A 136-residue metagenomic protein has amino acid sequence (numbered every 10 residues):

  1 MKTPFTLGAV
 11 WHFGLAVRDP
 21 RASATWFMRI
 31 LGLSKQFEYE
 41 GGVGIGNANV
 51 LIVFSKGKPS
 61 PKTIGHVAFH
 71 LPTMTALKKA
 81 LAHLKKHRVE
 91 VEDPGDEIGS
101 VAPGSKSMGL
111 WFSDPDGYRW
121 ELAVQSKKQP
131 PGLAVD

Functional and structural regions predicted by a protein language model:
M1-A22, V67, S126-D136: N-terminal beta-strand motif that seeds the catalytic metal site of vicinal oxygen chelate
T6-A9, S60-I64, P103-G104: Short glycine-enriched loop/turn motifs at secondary-structure junctions
H12-G14, G44, H66-A68, G109-W111: Short aromatic/hydrophobic contact patches that present stacked aromatics for nucleic-acid/ligand binding
D19-S34: Amphipathic alpha-helical segments
P20-R21, A68-R119, P130: Vicinal oxygen chelate
G32-E38, E90-G95: Short secondary-structure junctions
S34-G65, R119-V124: Conserved short beta-strand elements that form part of the metal-binding/catalytic scaffold of enzyme active sites
